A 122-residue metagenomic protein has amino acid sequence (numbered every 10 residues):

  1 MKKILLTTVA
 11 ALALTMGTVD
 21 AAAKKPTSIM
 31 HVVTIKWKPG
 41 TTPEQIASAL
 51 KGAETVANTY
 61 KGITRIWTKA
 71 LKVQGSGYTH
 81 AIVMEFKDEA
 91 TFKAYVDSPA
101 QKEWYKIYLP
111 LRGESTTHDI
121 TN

Functional and structural regions predicted by a protein language model:
L5-L6, L14-H80, K87-A94, G113 (+1 more regions): Short S/T/G/P-rich N-terminal loop/turn motif that feeds into the first structured element of a domain
A13-L14, P99: Single-residue recognition of alpha-helix boundary sites
S48-K51, P99, E103: A general alpha-helical scaffold signature found inside nucleotide-binding enzyme cores
K93-V96, E103-P110: Short, exposed beta-strand-loop hairpins at the edges of beta-sheets in extracellular/periplasmic proteins
W104-Y105, H118-I120: Short, hydrophobic secondary-structure boundary micro-motifs
